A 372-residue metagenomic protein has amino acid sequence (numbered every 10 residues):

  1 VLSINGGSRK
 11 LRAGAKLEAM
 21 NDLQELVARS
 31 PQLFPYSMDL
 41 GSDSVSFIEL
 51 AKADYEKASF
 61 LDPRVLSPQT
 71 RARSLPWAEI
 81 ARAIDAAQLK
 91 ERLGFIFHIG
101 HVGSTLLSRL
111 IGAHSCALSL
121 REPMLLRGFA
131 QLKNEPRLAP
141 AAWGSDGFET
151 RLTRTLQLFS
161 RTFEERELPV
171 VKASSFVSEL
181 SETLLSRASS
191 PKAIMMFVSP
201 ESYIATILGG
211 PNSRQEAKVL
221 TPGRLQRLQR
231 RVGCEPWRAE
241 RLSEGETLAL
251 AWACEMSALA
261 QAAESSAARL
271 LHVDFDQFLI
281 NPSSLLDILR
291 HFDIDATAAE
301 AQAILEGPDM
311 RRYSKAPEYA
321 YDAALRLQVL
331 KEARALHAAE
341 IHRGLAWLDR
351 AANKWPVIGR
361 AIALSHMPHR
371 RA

Functional and structural regions predicted by a protein language model:
V1-A19: N-terminal amphipathic/basic-hydrophobic helices that include classical n-h-c signal peptides and signal-anchor
N5-S8, L168, D322: General helical secondary-structure elements
S8-L11, V171, H369-R370: Short, intrinsically disordered low-complexity segments
K16-D85, V232-L248, M256-S266, L270-H272 (+2 more regions): PAPS-dependent sulfotransferases, especially Golgi type II membrane carbohydrate sulfotransferases
L23-S213: PAPS-dependent sulfotransferase catalytic domain
G128-P140, S175-R269, D274-L279, S283-A298: PAPS-dependent sulfotransferase catalytic domain
